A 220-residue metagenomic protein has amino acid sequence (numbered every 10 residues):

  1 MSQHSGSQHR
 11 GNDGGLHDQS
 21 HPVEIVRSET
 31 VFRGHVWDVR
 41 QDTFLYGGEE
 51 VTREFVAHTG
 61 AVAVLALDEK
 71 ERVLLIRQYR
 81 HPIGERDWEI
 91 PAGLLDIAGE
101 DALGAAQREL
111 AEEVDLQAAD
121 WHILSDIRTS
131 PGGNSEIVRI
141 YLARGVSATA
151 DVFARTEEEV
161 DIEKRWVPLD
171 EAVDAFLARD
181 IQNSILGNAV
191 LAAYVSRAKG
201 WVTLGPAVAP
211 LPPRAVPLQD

Functional and structural regions predicted by a protein language model:
S2-G6, G15-S20, R86, I123 (+2 more regions): Nudix hydrolase/Nudix homology domain
S2-H9, V56-H58, A63-R108, T156-E158 (+1 more regions): Conserved Nudix-box catalytic region and its N-terminal flanking loop in Nudix hydrolases and closely related
V23, R27-L65, E69-K70: Acidic, metal-coordinating catalytic segment for phosphate/diphosphate chemistry, firing primarily on the Nudix
E24, Q117-L124: A short coil-to-beta-strand element that immediately follows conserved catalytic motifs
S28-T30, S125-S130: Short, solvent-exposed loop/turn elements at beta->coil junctions and helix N-caps that rim active or binding pockets
R33, D38, G60, N134-I137 (+1 more regions): A generic structural signal for well-ordered coil/turn residues at beta-strand boundaries that shape enzyme active-site
V39-Q41, L65, L75, I140-L142 (+1 more regions): Conserved hydrophobic/aromatic beta-strand scaffold that supports enzyme active sites
R40-G47, S130-A150: Active-site-adjacent beta-strand/loop module that shapes the phosphate/pyrophosphate-binding cleft
